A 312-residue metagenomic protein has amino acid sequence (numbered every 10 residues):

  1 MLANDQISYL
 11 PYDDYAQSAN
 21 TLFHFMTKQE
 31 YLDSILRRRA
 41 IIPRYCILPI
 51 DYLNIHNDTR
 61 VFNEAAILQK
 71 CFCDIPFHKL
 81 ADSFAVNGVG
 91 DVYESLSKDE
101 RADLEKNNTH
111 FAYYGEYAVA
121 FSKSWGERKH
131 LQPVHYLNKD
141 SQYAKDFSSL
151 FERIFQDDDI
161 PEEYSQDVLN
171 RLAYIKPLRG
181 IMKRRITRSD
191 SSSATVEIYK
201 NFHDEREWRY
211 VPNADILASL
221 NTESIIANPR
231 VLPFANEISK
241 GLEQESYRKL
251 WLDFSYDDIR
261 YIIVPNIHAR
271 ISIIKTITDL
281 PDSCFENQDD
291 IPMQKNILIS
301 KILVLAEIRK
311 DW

Functional and structural regions predicted by a protein language model:
M1-W312: NAD-dependent ADP-ribosyltransferases
